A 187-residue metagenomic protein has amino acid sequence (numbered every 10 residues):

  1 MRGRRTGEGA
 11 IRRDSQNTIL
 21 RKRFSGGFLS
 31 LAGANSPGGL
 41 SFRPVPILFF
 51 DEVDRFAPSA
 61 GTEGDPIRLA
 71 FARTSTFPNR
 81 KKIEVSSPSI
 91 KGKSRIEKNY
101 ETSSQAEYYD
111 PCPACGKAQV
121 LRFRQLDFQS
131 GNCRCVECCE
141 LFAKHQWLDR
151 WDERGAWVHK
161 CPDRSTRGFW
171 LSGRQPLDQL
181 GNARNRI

Functional and structural regions predicted by a protein language model:
M1-I187: Short, flexible loop motifs at catalytic/binding sites
